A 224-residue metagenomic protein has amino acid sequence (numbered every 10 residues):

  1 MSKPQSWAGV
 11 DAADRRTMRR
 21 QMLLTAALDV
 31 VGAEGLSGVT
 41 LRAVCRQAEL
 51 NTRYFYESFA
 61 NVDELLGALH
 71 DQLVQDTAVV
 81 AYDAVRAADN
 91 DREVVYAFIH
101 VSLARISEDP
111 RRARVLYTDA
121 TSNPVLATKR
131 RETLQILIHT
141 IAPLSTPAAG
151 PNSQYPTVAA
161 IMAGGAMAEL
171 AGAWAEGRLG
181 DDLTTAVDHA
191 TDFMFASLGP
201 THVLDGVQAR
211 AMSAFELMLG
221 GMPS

Functional and structural regions predicted by a protein language model:
M1-W7, H139, P143-P147, E176-S224: C-terminal peripheral helix-coil segments that are non-catalytic and often amphipathic
V10, R16-L41: Short, amphipathic alpha-helix enriched in basic
V30-E64, A68: Helix-turn-helix
L41, H70-A78: Short, basic, alpha-helical segments at the C-terminal edge of helix-turn-helix-like DNA-binding modules
A68, Y82-E108, P147, A163 (+1 more regions): Hydrophobic alpha-helical connector segments
A81-A88, L116-A120, A148, W174-R178: Secondary-structure edge/capping motif, primarily at the C-terminal ends of alpha-helices and the immediately following
R105-V125, A142, G172: Amphipathic alpha-helical segments used for helix-helix packing
P124-A148, Q154-G172, T185-A196: Amphipathic alpha-helical packing segments from all-alpha helical-bundle domains
